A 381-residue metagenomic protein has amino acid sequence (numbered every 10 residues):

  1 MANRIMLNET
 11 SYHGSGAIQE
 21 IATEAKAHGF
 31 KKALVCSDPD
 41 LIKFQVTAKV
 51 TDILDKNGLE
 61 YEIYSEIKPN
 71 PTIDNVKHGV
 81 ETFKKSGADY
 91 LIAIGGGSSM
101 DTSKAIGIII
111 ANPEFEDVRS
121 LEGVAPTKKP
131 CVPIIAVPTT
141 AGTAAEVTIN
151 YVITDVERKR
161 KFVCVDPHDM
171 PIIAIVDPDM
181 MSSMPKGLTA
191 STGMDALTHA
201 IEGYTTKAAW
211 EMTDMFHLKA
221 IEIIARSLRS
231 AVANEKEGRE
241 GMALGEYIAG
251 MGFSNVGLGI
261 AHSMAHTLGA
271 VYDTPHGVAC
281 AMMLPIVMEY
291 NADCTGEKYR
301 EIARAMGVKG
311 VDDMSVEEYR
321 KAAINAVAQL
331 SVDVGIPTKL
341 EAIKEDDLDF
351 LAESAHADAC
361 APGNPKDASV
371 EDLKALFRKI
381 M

Functional and structural regions predicted by a protein language model:
M1-Y64: An N-terminal, well-structured beta->alpha segment
I18-I21, K43-V46, I73-V76, S98-S103 (+3 more regions): Short glycine/serine/threonine-rich phosphate/pyrophosphate-binding segments that cradle anionic phosphate groups
I42-F115, R229-R239: N-terminal small/polar loop signature for handling phosphorylated ligands or for N-terminal nucleophile
D74-D179: Glycine/threonine-rich beta-strand-loop-alpha-helix active-site module that forms ligand/phosphate-binding
N150-V256: Carboxylate- and glycine-rich phosphate/diphosphate-binding segment that chelates Mg2+/Mn2+
T267-M306, M381: Catalytic phosphate/nucleotide-handling subdomain of diverse soluble enzymes
Y299, K309-M381: C-terminal charged capping/lid subdomain of soluble metabolic enzymes
